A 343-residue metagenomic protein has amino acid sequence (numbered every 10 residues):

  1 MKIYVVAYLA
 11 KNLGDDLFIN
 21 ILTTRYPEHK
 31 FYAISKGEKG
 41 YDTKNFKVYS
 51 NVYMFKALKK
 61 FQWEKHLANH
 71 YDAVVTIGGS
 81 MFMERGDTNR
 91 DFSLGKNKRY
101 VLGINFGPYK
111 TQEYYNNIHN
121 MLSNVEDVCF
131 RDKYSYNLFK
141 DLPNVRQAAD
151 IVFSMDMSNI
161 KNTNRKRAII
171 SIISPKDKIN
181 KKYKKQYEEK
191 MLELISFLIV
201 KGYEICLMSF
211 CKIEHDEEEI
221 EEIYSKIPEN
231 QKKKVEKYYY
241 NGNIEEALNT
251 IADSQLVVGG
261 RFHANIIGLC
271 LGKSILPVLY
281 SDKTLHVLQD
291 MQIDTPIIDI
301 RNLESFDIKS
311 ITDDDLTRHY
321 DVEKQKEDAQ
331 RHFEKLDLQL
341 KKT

Functional and structural regions predicted by a protein language model:
M1-T343: Active-site anion-handling motifs in enzyme catalytic cores
